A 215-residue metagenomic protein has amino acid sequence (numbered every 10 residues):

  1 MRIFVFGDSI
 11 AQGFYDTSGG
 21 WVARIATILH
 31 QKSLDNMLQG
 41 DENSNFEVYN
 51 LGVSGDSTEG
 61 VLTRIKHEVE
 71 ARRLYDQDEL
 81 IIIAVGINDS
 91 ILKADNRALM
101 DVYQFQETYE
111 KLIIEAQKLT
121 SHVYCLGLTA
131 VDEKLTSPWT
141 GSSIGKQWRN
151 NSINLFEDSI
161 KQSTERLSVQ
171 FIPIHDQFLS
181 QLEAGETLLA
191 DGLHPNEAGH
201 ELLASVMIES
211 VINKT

Functional and structural regions predicted by a protein language model:
M1-S54, E59, K66-Q77, I81: Serine-esterase "nucleophile elbow" of acetyl-processing enzymes
D41, G60-T215: Alpha-helical cap/lid subdomain in secreted, periplasmic, or secretory-pathway luminal O-acyl-processing enzymes
